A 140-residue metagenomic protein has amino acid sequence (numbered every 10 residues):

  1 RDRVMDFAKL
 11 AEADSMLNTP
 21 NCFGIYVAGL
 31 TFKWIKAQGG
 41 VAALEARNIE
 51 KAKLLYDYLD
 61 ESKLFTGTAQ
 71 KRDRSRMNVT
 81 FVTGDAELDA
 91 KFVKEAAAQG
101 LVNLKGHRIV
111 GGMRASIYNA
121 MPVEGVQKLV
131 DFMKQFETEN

Functional and structural regions predicted by a protein language model:
R1-Y56, Q70, E139-N140: Active-site C-terminal subdomain of aminotransferase-like
E12, S75-V79, G111-M113: Short amphipathic alpha-helical segments
N18-N21, V82, N119: Hydrophobic alpha-helical scaffolding
A28, I35-K36, T80-V82, I117: Short, well-ordered beta-strand elements within core beta-sheets of diverse protein domains
W34, Y58-S62, K91-G100, F132-E139: Generic non-transmembrane alpha-helical segments
L64-T68, G100-G106: A short linear hydrophobic-aromatic micro-motif
F65-A96: Conserved PLP-binding catalytic core of the aspartate aminotransferase-like
A98, V110-N140: PLP-dependent enzyme catalytic core of the Aspartate aminotransferase-like
